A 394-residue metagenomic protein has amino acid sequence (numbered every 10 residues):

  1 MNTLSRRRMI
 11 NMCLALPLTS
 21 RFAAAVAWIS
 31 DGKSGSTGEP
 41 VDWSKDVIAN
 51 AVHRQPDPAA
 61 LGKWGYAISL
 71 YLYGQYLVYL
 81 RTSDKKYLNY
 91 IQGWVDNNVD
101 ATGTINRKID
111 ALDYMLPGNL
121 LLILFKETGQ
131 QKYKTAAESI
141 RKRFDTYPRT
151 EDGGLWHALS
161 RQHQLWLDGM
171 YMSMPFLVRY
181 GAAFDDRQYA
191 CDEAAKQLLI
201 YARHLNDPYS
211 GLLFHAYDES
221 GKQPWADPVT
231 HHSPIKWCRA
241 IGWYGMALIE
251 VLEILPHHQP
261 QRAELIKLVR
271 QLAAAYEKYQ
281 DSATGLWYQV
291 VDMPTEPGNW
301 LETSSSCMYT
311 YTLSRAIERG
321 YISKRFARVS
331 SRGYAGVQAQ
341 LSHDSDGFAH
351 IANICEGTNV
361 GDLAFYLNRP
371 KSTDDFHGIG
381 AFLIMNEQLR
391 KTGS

Functional and structural regions predicted by a protein language model:
M1-P17: N-terminal secretory signal peptides and thylakoid transit peptides that target proteins across membranes
S20-F22: N-terminal signal peptide c-region/cleavage motif recognized by signal peptidases
W28-S69, V78-L88, N97-A101, N106-G118 (+5 more regions): CBM-like carbohydrate-recognition segments
N50, G74-L77, N97, I123 (+10 more regions): Alpha-helical scaffold segments in carbohydrate-active enzymes
K63, L165-M172, D186, A190-E193 (+4 more regions): Short, contiguous, pocket-lining structural segments that sit at or immediately flank catalytic/ligand-binding sites
L88, A101-D227, H231-P234: Extended ligand-binding groove/face enriched in aromatic
Y180-Y189, V251-A263, A316-K324: Inter-helical turn/loop segments and adjacent helix faces that build the functional surface of alpha-helical bundle
G245-V291: Oxyanion-binding "anion nests"
